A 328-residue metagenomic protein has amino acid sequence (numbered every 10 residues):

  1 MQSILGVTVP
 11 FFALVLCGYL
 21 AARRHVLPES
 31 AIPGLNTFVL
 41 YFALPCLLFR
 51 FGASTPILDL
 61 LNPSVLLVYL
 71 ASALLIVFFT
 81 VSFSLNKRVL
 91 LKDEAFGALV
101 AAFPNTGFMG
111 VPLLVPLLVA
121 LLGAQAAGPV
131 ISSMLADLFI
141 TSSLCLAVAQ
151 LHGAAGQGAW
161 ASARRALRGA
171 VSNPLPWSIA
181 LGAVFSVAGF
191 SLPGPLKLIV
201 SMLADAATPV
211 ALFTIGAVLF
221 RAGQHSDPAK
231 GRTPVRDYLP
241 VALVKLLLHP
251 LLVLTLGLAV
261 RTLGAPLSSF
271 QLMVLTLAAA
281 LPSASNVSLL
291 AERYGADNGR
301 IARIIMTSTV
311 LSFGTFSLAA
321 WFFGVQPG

Functional and structural regions predicted by a protein language model:
M1-G328: Alpha-helical transmembrane segments of multi-pass small-molecule/ion transporters
